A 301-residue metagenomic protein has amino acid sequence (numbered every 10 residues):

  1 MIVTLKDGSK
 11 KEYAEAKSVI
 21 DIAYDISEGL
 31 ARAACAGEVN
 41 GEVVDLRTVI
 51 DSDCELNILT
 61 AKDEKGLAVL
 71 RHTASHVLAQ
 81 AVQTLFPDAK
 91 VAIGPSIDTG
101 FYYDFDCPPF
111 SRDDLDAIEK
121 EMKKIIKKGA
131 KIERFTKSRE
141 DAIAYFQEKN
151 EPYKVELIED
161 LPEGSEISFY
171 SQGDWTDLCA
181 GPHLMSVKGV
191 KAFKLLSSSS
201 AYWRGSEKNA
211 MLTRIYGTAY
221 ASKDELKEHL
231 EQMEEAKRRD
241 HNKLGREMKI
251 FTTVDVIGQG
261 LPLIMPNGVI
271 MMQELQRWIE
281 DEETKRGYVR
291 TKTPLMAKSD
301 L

Functional and structural regions predicted by a protein language model:
M1-S75, A79-G100, K120-K124: Ubiquitin-like/PB1-type beta-grasp interaction modules and other compact soluble beta-rich domains
C54-V69, K90-G94, Y102-L301: Auxiliary tRNA-acceptor-end handling modules of aminoacyl-tRNA synthetases
